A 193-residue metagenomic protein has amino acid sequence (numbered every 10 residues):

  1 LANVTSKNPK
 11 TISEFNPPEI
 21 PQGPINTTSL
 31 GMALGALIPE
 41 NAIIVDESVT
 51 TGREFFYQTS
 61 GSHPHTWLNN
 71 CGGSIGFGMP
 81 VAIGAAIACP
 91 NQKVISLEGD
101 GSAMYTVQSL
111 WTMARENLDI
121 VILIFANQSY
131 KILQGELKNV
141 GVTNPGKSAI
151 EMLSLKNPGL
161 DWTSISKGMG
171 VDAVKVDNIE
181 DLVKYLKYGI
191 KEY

Functional and structural regions predicted by a protein language model:
L1-N3, E54-Y193: Thiamine diphosphate
N8-A86: Active-site diphosphate/adenylate-binding microenvironment
